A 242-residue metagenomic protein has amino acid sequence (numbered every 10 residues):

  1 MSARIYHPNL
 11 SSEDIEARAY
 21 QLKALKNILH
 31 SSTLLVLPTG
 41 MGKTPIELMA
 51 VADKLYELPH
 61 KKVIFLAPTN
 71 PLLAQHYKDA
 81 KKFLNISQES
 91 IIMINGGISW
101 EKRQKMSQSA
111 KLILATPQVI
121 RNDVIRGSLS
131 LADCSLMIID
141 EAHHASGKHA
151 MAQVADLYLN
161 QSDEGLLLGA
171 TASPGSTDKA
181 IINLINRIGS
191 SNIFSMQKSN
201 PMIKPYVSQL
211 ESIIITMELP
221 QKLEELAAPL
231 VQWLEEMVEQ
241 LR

Functional and structural regions predicted by a protein language model:
M1-R242: N-terminal helicase ATP-binding lobe
